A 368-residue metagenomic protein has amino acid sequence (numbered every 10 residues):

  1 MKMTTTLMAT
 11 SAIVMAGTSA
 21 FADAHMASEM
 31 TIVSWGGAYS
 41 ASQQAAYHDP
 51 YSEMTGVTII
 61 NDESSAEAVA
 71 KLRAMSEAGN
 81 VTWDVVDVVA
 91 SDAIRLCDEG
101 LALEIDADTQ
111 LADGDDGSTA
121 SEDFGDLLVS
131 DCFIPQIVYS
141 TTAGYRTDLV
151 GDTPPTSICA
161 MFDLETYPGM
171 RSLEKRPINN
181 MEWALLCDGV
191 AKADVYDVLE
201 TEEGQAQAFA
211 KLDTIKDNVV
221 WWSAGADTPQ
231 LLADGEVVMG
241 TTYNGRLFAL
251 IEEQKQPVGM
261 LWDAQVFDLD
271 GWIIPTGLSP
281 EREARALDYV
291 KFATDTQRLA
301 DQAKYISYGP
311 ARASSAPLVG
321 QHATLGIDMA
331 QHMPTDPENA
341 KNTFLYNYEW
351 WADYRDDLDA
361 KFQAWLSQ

Functional and structural regions predicted by a protein language model:
M1-A22: Gram-negative bacterial Sec-dependent N-terminal signal peptides
A24-R95: Early extracytoplasmic/lumenal segment of secretory-pathway proteins
G37-Q44, T82-W83, D87-D227: Extracytoplasmic ligand-binding site segments that recognize negatively charged/polar headgroups
A93-R95, M239-P257: A ligand-binding cleft/hinge motif common to bilobed small-molecule-binding domains
T142-L149, L185-L186, L269-R282, D301-K304: A bilobed periplasmic-binding-protein/Venus flytrap-type ligand-binding module shared by bacterial periplasmic
Q205-T214, E253-T276: Periplasmic-binding protein-like
P275-N342: Mature extracytoplasmic/periplasmic domains
T335-Q368: Conserved C-terminal helix/tail region of periplasmic/extracytoplasmic solute-binding proteins
